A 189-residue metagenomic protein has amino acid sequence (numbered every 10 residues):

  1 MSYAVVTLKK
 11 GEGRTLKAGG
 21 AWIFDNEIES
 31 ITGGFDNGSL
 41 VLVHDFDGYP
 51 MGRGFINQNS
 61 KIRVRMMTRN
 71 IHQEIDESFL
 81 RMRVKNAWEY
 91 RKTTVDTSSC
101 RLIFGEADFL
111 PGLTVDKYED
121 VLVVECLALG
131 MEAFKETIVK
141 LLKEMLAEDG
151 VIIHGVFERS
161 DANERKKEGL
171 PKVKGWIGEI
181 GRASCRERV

Functional and structural regions predicted by a protein language model:
M1-E119, E148, I177: Non-catalytic accessory regions of SAM-dependent methyltransferases
N26-E27, L127, R159-D161: Fold-independent oxyanion-binding glycine-rich loops and adjacent beta-strand/coil segments at enzyme active sites
L40-V41, V121-L122, H154-V156: Structural motif
I75-D76, E132-E136: Short, conserved charged micro-motifs
G105-L110, T114-D116, K135-R188: Non-catalytic substrate-recognition/targeting regions of SAM-dependent transferases
V121-E132: A short interface-forming secondary-structure element
